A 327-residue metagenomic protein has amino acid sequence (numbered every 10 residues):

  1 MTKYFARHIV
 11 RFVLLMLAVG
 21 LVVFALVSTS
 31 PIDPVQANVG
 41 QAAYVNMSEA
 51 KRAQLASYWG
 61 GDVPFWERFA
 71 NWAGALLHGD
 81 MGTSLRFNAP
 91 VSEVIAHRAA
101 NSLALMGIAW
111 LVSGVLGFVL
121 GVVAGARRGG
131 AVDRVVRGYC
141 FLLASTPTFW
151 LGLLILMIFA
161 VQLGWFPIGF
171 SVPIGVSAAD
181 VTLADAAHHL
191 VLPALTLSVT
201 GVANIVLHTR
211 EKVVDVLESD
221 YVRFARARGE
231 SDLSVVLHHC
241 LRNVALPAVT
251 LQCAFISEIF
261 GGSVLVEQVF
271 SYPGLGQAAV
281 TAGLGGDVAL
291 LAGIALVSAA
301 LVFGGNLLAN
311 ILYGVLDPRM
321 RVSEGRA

Functional and structural regions predicted by a protein language model:
T2-K3, I95, A99-V132, T148 (+1 more regions): Alpha-helical transmembrane segments of integral membrane proteins, especially multi-pass inner/plasma-membrane
A6-F12: N-terminal signal-anchor/signal peptide hydrophobic helix marking the start of the first transmembrane segment
M16-E67, L163-L183: Hydrophobic alpha-helical transmembrane segments of membrane transport/permease proteins and related membrane-embedded
L17-V22, F65, G107-L111, L154-I155 (+2 more regions): Hydrophobic alpha-helical transmembrane segments of multi-pass integral membrane proteins
V19, V23-V27, I32, G152 (+5 more regions): Juxtamembrane/transmembrane-helix interface segments of polytopic membrane transporters
V22-T29, W59, G74, G138-G169 (+1 more regions): Membrane-water interface segments at the C-terminal ends of transmembrane alpha-helices in multi-pass inner-membrane
N46-D80, F270-A282: Short hydrophobic, aromatic-rich alpha-helical segments embedded in or entering the lipid bilayer of multi-pass
G60-F118: An internal, D/E-rich "acidic patch" concept
